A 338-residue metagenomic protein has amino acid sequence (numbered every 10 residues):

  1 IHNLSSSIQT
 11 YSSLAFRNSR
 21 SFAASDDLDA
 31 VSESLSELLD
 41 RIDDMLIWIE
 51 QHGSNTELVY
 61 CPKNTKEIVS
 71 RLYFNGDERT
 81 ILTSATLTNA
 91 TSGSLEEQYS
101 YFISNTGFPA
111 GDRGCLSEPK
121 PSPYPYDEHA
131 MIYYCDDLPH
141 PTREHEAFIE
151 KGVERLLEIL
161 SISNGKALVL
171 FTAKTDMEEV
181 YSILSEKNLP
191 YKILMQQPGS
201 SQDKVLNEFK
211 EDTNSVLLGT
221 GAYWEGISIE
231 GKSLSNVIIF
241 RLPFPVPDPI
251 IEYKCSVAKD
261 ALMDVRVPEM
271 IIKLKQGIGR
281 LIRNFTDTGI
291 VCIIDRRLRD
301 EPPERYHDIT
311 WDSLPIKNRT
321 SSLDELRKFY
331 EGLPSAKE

Functional and structural regions predicted by a protein language model:
I1-E338: ASCE RecA-like P-loop NTPase motor cores that couple ATP hydrolysis to mechanical translocation on nucleic acids
